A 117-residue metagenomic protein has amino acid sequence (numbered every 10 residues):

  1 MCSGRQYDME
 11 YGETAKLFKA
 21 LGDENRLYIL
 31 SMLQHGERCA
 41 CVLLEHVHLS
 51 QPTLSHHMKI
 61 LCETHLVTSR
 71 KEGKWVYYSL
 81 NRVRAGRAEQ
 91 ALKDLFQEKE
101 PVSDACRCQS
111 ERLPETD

Functional and structural regions predicted by a protein language model:
M1-E13, R82-D117: Amphipathic alpha-helical dimerization/coiled-coil segments that flank or bridge DNA-binding/regulatory modules
Y7-M9, H46-V47, H65-S69, G86: Alpha-helical interaction segments
G12-T53, V76-A85: N-terminal helix-turn-helix DNA-binding core of bacterial DNA-binding proteins
L21-G22, R70, E115: Intrinsically disordered, low-complexity regulatory regions of eukaryotic regulatory proteins
E45, H56, C62-E63: Alpha-helical residues within the helix-turn-helix
C62-E72, S79: Beta-hairpin "wing" of winged helix-turn-helix
